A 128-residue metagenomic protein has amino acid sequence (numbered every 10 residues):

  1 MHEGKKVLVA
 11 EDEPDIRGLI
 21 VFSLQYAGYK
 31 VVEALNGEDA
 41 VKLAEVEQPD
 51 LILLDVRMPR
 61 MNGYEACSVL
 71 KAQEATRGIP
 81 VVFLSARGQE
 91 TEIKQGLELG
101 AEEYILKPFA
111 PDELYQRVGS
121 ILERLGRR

Functional and structural regions predicted by a protein language model:
M1-L8, D112-R128: Non-catalytic signal-transmission and effector/linker regions of two-component phosphorelay proteins
E11: Conserved acidic carboxylate
P14-V32, I121: Two-component/phosphorelay signaling modules centered on CheY-like receiver
G18-V21, E65, G88-L106, E113-S120: Alpha4 helix (beta4-alpha4-beta5 surface) of REC/receiver domains from two-component response regulators
N36-D39, N62-S68: Acidic catalytic/metal-coordinating carboxylates
E47-L53: Active-site beta3 strand of CheY-like receiver
M58: Receiver (REC) domain active-site loop signature in two-component systems and cognate sites in sensor histidine kinases
